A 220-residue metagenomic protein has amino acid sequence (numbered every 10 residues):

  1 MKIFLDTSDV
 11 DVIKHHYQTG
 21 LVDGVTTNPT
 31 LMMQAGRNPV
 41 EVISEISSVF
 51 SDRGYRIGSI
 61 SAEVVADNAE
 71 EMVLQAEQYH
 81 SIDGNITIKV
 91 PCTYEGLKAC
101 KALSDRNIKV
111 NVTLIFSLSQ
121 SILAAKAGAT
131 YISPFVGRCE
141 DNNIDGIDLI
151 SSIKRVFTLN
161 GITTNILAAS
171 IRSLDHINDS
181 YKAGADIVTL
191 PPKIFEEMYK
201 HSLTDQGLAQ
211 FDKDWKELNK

Functional and structural regions predicted by a protein language model:
I3-F4, D9-I13, T19-L21, T27-E95 (+2 more regions): Active-site beta->alpha loop and helix N-cap motifs at the rims of alpha/beta catalytic domains
D11-T19, E71-Q75, A99, S117-A127 (+1 more regions): Catalytic cores of alpha/beta
G20-G24, I82-I86, A102-N111, K126-S133 (+1 more regions): Glycine-enriched alpha-helix->loop->beta-strand junction motifs that scaffold or abut catalytic
N28, I88, A124, S180 (+1 more regions): Conserved, mostly hydrophobic/aromatic
P29-M32, L114, Y131-N142, G184-T204: Glycine-rich phosphate-binding active-site loops on the catalytic face of alpha/beta enzymes
V40, S44-I60, L97-V110, D145-I166 (+1 more regions): Alpha-helix-loop-beta-strand connector modules within alpha/beta enzyme cores
T113-L167: A contiguous pocket-lining binding segment that forms or flanks enzyme active sites
F157-K220: C-terminal alpha-helical cap/extension of soluble enzyme domains
